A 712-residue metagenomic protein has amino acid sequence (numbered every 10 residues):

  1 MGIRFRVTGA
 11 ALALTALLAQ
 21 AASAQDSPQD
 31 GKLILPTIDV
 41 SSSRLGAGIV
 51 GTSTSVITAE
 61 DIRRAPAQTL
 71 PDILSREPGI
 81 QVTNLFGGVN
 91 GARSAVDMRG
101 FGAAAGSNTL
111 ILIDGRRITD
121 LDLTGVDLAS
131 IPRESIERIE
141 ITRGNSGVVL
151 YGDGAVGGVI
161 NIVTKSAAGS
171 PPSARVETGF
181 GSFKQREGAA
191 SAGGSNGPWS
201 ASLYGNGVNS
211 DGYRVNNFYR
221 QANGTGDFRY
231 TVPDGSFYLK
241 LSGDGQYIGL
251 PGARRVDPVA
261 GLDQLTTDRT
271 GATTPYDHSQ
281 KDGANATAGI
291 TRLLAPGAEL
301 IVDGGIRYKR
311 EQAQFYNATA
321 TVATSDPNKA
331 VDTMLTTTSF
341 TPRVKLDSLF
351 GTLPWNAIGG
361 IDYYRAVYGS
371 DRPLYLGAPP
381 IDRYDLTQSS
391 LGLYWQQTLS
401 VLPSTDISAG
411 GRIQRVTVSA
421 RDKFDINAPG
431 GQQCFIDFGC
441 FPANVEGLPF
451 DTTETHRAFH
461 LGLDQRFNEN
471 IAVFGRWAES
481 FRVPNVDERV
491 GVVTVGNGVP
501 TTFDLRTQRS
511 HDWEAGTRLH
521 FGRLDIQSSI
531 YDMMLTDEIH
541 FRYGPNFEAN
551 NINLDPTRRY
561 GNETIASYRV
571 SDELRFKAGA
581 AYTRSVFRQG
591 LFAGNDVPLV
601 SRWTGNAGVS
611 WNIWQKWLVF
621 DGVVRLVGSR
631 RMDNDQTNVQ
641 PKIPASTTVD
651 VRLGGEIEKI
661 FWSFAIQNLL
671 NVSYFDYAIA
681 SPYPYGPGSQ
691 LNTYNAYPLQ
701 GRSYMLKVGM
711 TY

Functional and structural regions predicted by a protein language model:
Q25-R63, P71, L293: Short, acidic, small-residue-rich periplasmic hinge/interaction motif at the N-terminus of Gram-negative outer-membrane
S43, P71, S75-D120: Extracytoplasmic beta-strand/coil segments of soluble accessory domains associated with Gram-negative outer-membrane
R116-G144, I162-V163: Short acidic/polar hinge/loop motifs at secondary-structure boundaries that mediate gating or recognition
F180-N209, R214-A253, Y276-A295, L346 (+4 more regions): Transmembrane beta-barrel wall of Gram-negative outer-membrane proteins
P233-S242, S279-I436, L448-P449, D464-R466 (+2 more regions): Face-selective signature of the C-terminal outer-membrane beta-barrel domain
E299-N317, R466, A472-A478, R482-P484 (+2 more regions): Membrane-embedded beta-barrel scaffold of Gram-negative outer-membrane proteins
L402-I407, R415, D525, I530-L535 (+2 more regions): Gram-negative outer-membrane beta-barrel transporters
L626-D635, G654-Y712: C-terminal beta-signal and adjacent terminal beta-strands/loops of Gram-negative outer-membrane beta-barrel proteins
